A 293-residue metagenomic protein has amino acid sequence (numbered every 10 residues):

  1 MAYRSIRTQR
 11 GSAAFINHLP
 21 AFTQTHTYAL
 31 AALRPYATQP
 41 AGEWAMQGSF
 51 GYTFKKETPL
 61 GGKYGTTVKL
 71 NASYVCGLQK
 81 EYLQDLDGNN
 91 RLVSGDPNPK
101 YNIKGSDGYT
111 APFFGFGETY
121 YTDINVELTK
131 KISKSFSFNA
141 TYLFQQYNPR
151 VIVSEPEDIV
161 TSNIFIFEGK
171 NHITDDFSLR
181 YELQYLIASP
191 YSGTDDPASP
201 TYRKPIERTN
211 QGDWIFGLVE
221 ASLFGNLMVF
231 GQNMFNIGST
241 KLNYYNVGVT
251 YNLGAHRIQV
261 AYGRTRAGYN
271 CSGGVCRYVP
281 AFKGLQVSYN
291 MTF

Functional and structural regions predicted by a protein language model:
M1-F293: Exposed, low-structure sequence patches enriched in small/polar residues
